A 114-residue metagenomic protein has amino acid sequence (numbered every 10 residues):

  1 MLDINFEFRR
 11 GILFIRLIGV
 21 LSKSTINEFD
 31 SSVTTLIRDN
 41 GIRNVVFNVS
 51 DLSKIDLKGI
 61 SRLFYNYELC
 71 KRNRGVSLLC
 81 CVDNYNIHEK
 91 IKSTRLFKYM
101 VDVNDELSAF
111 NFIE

Functional and structural regions predicted by a protein language model:
M1-S31, V49-S50: STAS-typified acidic loop motif
L17, L79, V101: Small/polar loops that bind or transfer phosphate-bearing groups
V20, D83, E106-S108: Short, solvent-exposed coil/turn elements at secondary-structure transition points
K23-K98: Amphipathic alpha-helical interaction surfaces in cytosolic regulatory modules
Y99-A109: Short acidic-hydrophobic, aromatic-tinged amphipathic segments that line or gate anion-handling sites
N111-E114: Short acidic DE-rich linear segments
